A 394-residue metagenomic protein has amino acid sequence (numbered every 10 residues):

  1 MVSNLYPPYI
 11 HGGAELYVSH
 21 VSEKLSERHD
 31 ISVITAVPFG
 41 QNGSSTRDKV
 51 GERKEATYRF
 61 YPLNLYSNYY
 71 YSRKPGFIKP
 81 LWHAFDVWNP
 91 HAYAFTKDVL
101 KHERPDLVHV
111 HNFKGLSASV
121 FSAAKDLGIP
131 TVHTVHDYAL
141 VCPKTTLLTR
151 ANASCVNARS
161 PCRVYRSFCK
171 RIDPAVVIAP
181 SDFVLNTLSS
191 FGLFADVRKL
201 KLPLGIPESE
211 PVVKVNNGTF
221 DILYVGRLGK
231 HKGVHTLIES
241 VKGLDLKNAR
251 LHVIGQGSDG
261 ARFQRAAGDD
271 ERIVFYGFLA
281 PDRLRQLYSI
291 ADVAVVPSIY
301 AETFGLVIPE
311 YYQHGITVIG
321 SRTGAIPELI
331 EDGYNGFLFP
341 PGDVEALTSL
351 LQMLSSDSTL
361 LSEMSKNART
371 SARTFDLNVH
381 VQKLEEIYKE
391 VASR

Functional and structural regions predicted by a protein language model:
M1-R59, L127, K242, Q382: N-terminal subdomain of nucleotide-sugar transferases
L16, F220, Y224-G243, S258-A261 (+2 more regions): A conserved mid-protein helix/loop that constitutes part of the nucleotide-sugar donor-binding site
Y66-W82, H133-I172: Acceptor-binding helix/loop patch of EC 2.4 sugar-transfer enzymes, predominantly nucleotide-sugar-dependent
P161-R198, I206-E208: A short, active-site helix/loop in glycosyltransferases that binds the activated sugar's phosphate group
R262-D282: Nucleotide-activated donor-binding/catalytic signature segment of Leloir-type glycosyltransferases, i.e., the conserved
F278-L279, L287-A291: Short alpha-helical donor nucleotide-sugar binding micro-motif in glycosyltransferases
T317-G320: Short hydrophobic beta-strand element within catalytic cores of glycosyltransferases and related nucleotide-activated
D332-G333, F337-V344, M353-S358, R373: Conserved acidic donor-binding segment of nucleotide-sugar-dependent glycosyltransferases
